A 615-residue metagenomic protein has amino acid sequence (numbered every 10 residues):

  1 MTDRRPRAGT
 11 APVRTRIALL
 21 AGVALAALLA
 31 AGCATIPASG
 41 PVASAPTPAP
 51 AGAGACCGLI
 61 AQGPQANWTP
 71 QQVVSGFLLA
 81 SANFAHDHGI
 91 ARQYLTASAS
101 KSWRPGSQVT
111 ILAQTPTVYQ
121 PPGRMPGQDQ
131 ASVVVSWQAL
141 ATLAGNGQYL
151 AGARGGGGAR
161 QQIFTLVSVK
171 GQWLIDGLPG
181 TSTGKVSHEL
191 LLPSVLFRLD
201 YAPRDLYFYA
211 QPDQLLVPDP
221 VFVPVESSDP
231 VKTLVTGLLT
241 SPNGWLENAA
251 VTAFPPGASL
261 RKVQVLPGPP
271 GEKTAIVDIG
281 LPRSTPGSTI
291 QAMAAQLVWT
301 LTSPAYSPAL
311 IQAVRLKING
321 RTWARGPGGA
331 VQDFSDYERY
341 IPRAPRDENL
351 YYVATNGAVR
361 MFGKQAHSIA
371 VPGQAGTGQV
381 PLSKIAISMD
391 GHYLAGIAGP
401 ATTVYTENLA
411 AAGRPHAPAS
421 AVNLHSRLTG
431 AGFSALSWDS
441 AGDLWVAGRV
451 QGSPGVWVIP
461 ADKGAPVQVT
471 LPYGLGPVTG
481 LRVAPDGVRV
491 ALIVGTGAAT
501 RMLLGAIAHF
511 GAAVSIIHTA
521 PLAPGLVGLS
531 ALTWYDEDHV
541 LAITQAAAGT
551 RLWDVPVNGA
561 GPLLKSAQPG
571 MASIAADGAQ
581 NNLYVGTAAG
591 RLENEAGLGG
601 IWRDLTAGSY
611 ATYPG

Functional and structural regions predicted by a protein language model:
T2-D3, A27, A34-G615: Bimodal "functional hotspot" detector
T2-P37: Secretory targeting and sorting signals
